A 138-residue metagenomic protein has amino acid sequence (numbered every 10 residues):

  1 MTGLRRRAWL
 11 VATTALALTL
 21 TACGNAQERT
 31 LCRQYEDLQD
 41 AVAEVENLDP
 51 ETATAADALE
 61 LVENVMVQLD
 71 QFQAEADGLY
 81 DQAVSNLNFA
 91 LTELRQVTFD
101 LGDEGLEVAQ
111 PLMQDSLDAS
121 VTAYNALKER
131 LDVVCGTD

Functional and structural regions predicted by a protein language model:
M1-A12: Bacterial N-terminal signal peptides that target proteins for export
L4-R6, E28, L94: Short, intrinsically disordered low-complexity segments
T14-A17: Alpha-helical transmembrane segments
T19-A22: C-terminal motif of bacterial Sec signal peptides marking the signal peptidase cleavage site
G24-A26: Bacterial signal peptide processing site
T30-V133: Alpha-helical segments in soluble extracytoplasmic regions
G136-D138: Short, solvent-exposed mixed-charge patches
